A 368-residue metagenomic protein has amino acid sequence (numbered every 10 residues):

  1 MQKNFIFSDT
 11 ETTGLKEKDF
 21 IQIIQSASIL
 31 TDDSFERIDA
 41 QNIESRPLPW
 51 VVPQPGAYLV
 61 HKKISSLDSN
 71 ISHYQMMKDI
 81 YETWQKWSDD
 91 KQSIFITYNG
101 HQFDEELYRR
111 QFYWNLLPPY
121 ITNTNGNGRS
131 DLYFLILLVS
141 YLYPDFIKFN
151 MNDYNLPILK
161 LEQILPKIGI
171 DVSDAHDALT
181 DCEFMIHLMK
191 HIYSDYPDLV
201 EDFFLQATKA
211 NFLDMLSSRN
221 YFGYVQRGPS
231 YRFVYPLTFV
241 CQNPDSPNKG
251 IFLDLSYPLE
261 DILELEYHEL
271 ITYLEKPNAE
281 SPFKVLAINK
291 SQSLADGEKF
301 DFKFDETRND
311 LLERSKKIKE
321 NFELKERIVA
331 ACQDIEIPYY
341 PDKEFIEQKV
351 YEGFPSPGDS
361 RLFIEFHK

Functional and structural regions predicted by a protein language model:
M1-W114, I158, I168, L265-K368: Conserved non-catalytic scaffold segment of RNase H-like nuclease domains
T12-G14, H101-Q102, F134, F184 (+1 more regions): Short, glycine/acidic-enriched loop or turn micro-motifs at the edges of active sites
R46-D68, N127-L179: Active-site-proximal helix-loop-helix substrate-binding element of RNase H-like nuclease domains
W87, H176, V240-P244: A general structural signal for short secondary-structure junctions and capping/turn motifs
Q92-I94, T124-N127: Residue-level recognition of the N-termini of beta-strands and the immediately preceding loop/turn
I94-N99, D145-N211: Acidic, Mg2+-coordinating catalytic module of metal-dependent nucleases/exonucleases that use a two-metal-ion mechanism
F112-T124: A short alpha->loop->secondary-structure connector
H191-K319: Acidic two-metal-ion nuclease catalytic site recognized across multiple nuclease folds, prominently DnaQ/RNase D-T
